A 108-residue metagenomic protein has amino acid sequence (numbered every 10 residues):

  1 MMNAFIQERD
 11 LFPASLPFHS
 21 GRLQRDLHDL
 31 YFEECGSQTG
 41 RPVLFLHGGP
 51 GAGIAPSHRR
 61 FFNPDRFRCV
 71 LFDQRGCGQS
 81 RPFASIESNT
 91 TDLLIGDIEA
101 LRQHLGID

Functional and structural regions predicted by a protein language model:
Q7, F32-E33, G96: Intrinsic disorder/low-complexity signal
E8-D29: N-terminal cap/lid segment of alpha/beta-hydrolase-fold proteins
R9, G36, A84-E87: Residues at structural and domain junctions
Q24-P82: Conserved HGGG/HGGXW glycine-rich cap/lid loop of the alpha/beta-hydrolase fold
C77-D108: Active-site loop/oxyanion-hole signature of alpha/beta-hydrolase fold enzymes
